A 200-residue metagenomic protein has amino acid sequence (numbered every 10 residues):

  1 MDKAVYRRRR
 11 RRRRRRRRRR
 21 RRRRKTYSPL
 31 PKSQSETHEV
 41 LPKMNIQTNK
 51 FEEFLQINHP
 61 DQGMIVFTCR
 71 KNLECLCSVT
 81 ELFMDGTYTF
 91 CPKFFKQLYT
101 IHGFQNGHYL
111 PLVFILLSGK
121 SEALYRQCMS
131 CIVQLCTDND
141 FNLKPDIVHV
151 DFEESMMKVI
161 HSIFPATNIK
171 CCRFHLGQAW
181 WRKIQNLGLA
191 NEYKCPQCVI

Functional and structural regions predicted by a protein language model:
M1-R7, R20-F83, F90, R126: Electropositive nucleic-acid engagement tracts
D2-R7, R23-S33, L41-K43, Q134-I200: Extended amphipathic alpha-helical interaction segments
R12-R16: Low-complexity, simple-sequence tandem-repeat tracts enriched in small residues
E53, F67-K71, F83-T89, Q97-I101 (+3 more regions): Eukaryotic intrinsically disordered and solvent-exposed regulatory patches
E74-C75, F90-P92, H108-P111, S121-L124 (+2 more regions): Eukaryotic short linear interaction motifs
E81, P92-L110, L117-S118: Short conserved beta-strand segments at catalytic cores or DNA/RNA-binding microdomains of nucleic-acid binding
T87, H102-F104, I115-K120, D151-E153 (+1 more regions): Structured beta-strand/turn binding interfaces of compact recognition modules in eukaryotic regulators
F114-N139: Active-site beta-loop-alpha junctions of metal-dependent nucleic acid enzymes, especially the RNase H-like/DDE
